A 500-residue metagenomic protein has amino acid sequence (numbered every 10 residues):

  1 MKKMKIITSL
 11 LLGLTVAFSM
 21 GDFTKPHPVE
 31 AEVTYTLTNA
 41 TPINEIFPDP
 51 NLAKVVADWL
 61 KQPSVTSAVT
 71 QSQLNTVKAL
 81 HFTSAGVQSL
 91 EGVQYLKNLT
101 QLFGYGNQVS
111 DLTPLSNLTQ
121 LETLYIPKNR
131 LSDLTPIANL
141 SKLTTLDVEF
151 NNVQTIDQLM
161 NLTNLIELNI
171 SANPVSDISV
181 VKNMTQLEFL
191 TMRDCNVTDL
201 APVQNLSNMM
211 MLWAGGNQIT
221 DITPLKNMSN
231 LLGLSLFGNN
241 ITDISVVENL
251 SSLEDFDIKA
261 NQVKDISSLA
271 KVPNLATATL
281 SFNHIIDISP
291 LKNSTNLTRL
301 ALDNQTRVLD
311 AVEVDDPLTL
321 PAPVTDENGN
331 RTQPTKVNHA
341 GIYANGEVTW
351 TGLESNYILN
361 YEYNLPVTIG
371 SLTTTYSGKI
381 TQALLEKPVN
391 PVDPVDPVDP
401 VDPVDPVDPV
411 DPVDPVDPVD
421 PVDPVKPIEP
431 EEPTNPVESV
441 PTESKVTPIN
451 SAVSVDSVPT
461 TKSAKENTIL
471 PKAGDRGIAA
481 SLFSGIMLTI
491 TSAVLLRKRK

Functional and structural regions predicted by a protein language model:
K2-L96, S294-D393: N-terminal capping/linker segments that flank leucine-rich repeat
F23-T41, T381-S481: Intrinsically disordered, low-complexity repeat and linker tracts
L74, Y95-L99, L115-L121, I137-T144 (+7 more regions): Leucine-rich repeat
K78-L80, L102-G104, L124-I126, T144-V148 (+7 more regions): Conserved hydrophobic beta-strand positions in leucine-rich repeat
Q88-V93, L102, S110-L115, L134-I137 (+10 more regions): Canonical leucine-rich repeat
P273-N304: A general sequence property marking short-to-moderate contiguous segments in secreted/outer-membrane adhesion
T491-K500: C-terminal membrane-anchoring or membrane-association module
